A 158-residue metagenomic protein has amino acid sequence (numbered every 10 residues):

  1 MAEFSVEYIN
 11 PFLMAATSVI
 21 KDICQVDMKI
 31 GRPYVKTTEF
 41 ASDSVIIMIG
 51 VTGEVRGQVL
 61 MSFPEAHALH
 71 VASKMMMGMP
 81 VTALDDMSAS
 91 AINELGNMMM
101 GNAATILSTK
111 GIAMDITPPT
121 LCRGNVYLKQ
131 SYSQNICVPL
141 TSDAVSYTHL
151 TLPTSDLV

Functional and structural regions predicted by a protein language model:
V6-Q58: N-terminal structural module
V19-D22, M98, N102-I106: Short alpha-helical functional segments enriched in proximate histidine and acidic residues
I30-K36, M114-L121: Long, charged, glycine-rich C-terminal linkers/tails
S62-A83: Short acidic, glycine/tyrosine-flanked loop/strand segments centered on an H-E-D-like triad
A89-E94, L107: Alpha/propeptide regions of enzymes that mature by internal proteolysis
N125-V126: Positively charged, low-complexity, intrinsically disordered RNA-binding extensions
S133-P139: Low-complexity, intrinsically disordered Gly/Pro/Thr-rich segments
T148-T154: Conserved small/polar residues in nucleotide/adenosyl-binding loops
